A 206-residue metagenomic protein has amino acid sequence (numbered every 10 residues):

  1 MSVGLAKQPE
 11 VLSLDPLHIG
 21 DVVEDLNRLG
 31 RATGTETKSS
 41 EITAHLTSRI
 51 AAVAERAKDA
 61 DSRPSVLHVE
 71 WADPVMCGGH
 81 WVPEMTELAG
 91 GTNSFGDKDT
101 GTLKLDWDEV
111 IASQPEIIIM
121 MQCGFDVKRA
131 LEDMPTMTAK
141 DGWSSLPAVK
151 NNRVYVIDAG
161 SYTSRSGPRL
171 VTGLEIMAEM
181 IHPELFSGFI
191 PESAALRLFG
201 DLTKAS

Functional and structural regions predicted by a protein language model:
M1, D106-G124: Proline-aspartate-enriched helix->loop->beta-strand connector
M1-P74, F95-D97, K104, V149-S206: Extracytoplasmic substrate-binding proteins
V22, C77-G78, V127-L131, S166: Extracytoplasmic/secreted cell-surface and envelope-processing proteins
V69-A72, K98-D99, P115-E116, C123-G124: Histidine- and/or cysteine-centered catalytic micro-motif in compact active-site loops
W81-T102, Q122, V156: His/Asp/Glu-enriched short active-site or ligand-binding loop at hydrolase and phosphoryl-transfer sites
L103-K104, K140: Structural motif corresponding to alpha-helix initiation and N-cap regions
F125-D141: Short, surface-exposed loop/helix-turn segments at secondary-structure junctions that function as lids/hinges flanking
